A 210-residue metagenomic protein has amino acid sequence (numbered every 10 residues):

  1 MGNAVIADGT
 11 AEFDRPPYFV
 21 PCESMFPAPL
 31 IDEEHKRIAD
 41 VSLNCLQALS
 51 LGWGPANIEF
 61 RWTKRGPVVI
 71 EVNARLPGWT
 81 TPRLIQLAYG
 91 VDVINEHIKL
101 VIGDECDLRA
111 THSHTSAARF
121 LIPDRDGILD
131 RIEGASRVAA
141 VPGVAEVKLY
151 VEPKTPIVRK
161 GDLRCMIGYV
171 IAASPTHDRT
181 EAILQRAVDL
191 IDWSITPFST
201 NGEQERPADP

Functional and structural regions predicted by a protein language model:
M1-A28, K36-V68, N73-T81, V91 (+1 more regions): Phosphate-binding core of ATP-grasp and ATP-grasp-like enzymes
P27-I31, Q86-L87: Alpha-helix initiation/capping motif
E33, D92, P175-R179: A generic structural signal for alpha-helix starts
E33-D40, N44, Q185-L190, P210: Active-site nucleotide/adenylate-binding loops and adjacent lid/helix of ATP-dependent enzymes
T80-R83, G168-Y169: Short beta-alpha connecting loops at secondary-structure transitions that line or flank enzyme active sites
I85-N95: Gly/Ser/Thr-rich active-site loops/lids in small-molecule metabolic enzymes that frequently grip phosphoryl groups
I98-P210: Peripheral (often C-terminal) accessory segments that flank ATP-dependent C-N-forming ligase machineries
